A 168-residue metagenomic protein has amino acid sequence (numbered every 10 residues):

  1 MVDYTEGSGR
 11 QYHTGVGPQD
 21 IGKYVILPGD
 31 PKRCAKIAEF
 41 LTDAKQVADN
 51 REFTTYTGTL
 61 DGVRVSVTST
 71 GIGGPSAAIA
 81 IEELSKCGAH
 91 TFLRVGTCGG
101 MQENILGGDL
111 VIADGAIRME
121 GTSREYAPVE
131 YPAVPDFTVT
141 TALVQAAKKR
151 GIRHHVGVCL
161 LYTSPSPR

Functional and structural regions predicted by a protein language model:
M1-T141: Metabolite-binding pocket within alpha/beta catalytic cores that recognizes anionic/polar moieties
R94, A113, H155-L161: Short, conserved beta-strand edge motifs with alternating hydrophobic and charged residues
I117, K148, R168: Residue-level marker of positions within ordered structural domains that often coincide with functionally constrained
S123, K149-V158: Short, structured loop/turn "capping" segments at alpha-beta junctions
A142-R150: Generic non-transmembrane alpha-helical segments
Y162-P167: Conserved small/polar residues in nucleotide/adenosyl-binding loops
